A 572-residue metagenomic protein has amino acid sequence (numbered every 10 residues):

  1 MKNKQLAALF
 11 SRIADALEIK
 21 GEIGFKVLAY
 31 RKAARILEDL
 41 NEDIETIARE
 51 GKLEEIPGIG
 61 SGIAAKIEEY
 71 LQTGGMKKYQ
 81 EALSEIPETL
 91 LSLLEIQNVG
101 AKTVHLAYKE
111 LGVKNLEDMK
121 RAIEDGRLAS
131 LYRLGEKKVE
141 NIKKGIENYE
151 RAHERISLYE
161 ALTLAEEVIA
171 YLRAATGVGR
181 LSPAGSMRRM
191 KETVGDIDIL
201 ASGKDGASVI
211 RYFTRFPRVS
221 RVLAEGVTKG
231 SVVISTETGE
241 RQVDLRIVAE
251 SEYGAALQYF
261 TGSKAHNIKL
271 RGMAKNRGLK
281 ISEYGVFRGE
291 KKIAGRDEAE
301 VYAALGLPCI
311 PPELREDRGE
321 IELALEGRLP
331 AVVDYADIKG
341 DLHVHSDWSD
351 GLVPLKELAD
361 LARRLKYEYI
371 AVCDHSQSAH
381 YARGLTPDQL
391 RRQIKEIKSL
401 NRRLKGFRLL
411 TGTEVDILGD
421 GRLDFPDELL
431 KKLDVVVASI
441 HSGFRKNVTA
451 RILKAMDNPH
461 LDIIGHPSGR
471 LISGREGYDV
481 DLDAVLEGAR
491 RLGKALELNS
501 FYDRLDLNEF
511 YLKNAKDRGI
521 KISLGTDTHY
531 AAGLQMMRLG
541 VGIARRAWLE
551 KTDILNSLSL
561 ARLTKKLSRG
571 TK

Functional and structural regions predicted by a protein language model:
M1-E22: Charged, compositionally biased N-terminal leader segments and the immediate start of the first structured element
F10-D15, G145-Y149, C373-S378: A short small-residue
A14, G24, L28-V232, E240-R241 (+5 more regions): Accessory alpha-helical DNA-binding modules that contact the DNA backbone or grooves
L158, D347-W348: Short acidic-aromatic active-site loops that bind/stabilize oxyanions
P183-S186, G340-V344, E414: Two-metal-ion RNase H-like nuclease active-site motif
M190-S346, L355-K366, Q377-F407, G419-K572: Charged catalytic cores and adjacent phosphate/nucleic-acid-binding surfaces used for phosphate/nucleic-acid chemistry
L352: Positively charged, glycine-rich low-complexity segments
Y369-H375, L409-T413: Short beta-strand segments at enzyme active-site cores
